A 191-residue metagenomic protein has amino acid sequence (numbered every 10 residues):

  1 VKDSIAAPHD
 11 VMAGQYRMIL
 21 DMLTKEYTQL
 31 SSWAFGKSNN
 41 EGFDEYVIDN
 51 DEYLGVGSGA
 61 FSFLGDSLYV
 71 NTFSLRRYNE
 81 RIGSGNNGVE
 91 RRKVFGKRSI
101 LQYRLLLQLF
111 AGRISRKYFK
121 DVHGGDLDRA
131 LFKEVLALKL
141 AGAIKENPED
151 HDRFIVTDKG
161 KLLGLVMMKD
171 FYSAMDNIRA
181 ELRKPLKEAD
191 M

Functional and structural regions predicted by a protein language model:
V1-G125, L186, D190-M191: C-terminal scaffold of the Radical SAM
S31, K139-E149: A short, conserved structural fragment
N50-Y53, A141, H151: Active-site lining segments that contact anionic ligands and/or coordinate catalytic metals
R116-Y118, R129-L131, E146-N147: Extended hydrophobic-aromatic, low-complexity segments
G125-L140: Short amphipathic alpha-helical interaction segments
H151-T157: Minor-groove-contacting beta-hairpin "wing" of winged helix-turn-helix DNA-binding domains
K159-M191: Short, amphipathic alpha-helical interaction segments positioned at domain boundaries
